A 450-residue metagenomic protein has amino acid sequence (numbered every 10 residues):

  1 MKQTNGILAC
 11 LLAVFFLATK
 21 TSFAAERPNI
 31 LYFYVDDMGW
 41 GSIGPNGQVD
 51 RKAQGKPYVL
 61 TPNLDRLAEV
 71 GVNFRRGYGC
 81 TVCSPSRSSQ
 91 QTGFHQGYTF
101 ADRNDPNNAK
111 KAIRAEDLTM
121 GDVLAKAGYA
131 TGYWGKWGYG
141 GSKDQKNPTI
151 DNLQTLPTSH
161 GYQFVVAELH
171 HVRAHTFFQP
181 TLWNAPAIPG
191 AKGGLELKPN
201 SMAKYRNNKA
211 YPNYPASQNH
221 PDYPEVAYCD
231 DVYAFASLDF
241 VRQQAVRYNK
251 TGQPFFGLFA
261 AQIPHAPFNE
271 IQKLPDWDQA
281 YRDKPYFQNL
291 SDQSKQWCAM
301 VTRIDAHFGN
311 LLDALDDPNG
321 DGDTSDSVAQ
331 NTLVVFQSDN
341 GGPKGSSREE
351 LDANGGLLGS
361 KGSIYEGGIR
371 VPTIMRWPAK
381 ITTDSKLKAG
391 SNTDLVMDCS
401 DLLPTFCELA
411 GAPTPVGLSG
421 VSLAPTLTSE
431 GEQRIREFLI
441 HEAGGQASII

Functional and structural regions predicted by a protein language model:
A25-L31, E69-R75, A125-G132, H160-Q163 (+4 more regions): Loop/turn elements at helix/coil->beta-strand transitions in domains of secreted/extracellular proteins
P28-G41, L67, R76, Q90 (+8 more regions): Beta-strand elements within well-structured catalytic alpha/beta cores of enzymes that handle phosphate/sulfate esters
Y32-F33, G39-G132, S142-P148, F164 (+2 more regions): Active-site segment of extracytoplasmic enzymes that catalyze sulfate/phosphate-ester chemistry
Q54-T61, Y78-V82, N107-L118, V226-C229 (+5 more regions): A short beta-strand-to-alpha-helix junction
F100-D102, P106-A130, W137-F255, A261 (+4 more regions): Formylglycine-dependent
K146-H160, A266-K273, D313-K386: Histidine-centered active-site microenvironments of extracellular/periplasmic hydrolases and transferases
T155-A174, G342-E366, S385-S391, L395 (+1 more regions): C-terminal cap/loop subdomain of S1 sulfatases and analogous C-terminal strand-loop tails that border
V232-A245, R282-T332: A long, amphipathic alpha-helix that forms part of the scaffold/cap immediately adjacent to metal-dependent active
